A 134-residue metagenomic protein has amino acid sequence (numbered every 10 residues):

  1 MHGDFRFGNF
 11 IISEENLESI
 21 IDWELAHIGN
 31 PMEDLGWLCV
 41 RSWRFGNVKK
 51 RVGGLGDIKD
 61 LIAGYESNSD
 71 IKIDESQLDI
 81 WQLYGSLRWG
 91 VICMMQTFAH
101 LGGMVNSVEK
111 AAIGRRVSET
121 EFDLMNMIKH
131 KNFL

Functional and structural regions predicted by a protein language model:
M1-E33: Active-site acidic catalytic loop and adjacent metal/ATP-binding pocket of ATP-dependent phosphoryl transfer enzymes
S13-E18, K72-I73, I128-L134: Conserved NTP-binding catalytic cores of kinases and kinase-like/nucleotidyltransferase enzymes across multiple kinase
I20, N30, Y84, V117-E119: Residue-level recognition of hydrophobic positions within alpha-helical transmembrane segments
A26-G29, V52-L55, S107, A111-G114: Short, conserved loop/turn and helix-capping segments at secondary-structure boundaries that abut family-defining
M32-D70, Y84-G102: Active-site activation/catalytic loop segments of kinase-like enzymes and analogous catalytic loops in related
V48-K49, E75-Q77, G103-E109: Short, surface-exposed loop/turn segments at secondary-structure junctions
K72-Y84: All-alpha amphipathic helical-bundle segments outside canonical DNA-binding/catalytic cores that form hydrophobic
G102, A111-L134: Regulatory N- and C-terminal appendages and interdomain linkers associated with kinase/kinase-like NTP transferase
